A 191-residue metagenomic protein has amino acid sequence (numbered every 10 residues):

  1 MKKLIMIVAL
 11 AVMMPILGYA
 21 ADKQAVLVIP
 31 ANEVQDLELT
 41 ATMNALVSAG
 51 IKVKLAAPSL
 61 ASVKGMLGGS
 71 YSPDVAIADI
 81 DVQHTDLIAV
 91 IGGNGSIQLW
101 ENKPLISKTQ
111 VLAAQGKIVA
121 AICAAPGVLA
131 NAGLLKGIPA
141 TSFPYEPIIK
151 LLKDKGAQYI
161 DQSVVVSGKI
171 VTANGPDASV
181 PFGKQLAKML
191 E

Functional and structural regions predicted by a protein language model:
L4-M14: Sec-dependent N-terminal signal peptides
M14, Y19-Q115, G127-K136, I149-E191: Extended, subdomain-level signal for the structured scaffold at the beginning of enzyme domains
I122-A125: Short, thiol/selenol-centered motifs that function as redox-active sites or metal-ligating centers
Y145: Glycine/proline-rich loop-helix segments at beta-alpha junctions forming the active-site rim of enzyme cores
